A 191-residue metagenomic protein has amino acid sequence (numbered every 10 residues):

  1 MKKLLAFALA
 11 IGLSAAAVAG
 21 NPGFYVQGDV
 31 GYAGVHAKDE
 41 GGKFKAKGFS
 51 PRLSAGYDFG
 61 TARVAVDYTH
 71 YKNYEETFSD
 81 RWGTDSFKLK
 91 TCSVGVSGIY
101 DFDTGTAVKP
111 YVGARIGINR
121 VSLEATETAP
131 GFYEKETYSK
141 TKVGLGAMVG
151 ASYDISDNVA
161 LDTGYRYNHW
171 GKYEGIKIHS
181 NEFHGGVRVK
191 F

Functional and structural regions predicted by a protein language model:
M1-G23: Cleavable N-terminal export/targeting peptides
V18-F59, L123, R188-K190: Short glycine/proline- and aromatic-enriched beta-strand/turn motifs that initiate or cap beta-hairpins
G20, S54-A129, F183-F191: Gram-negative (and chloroplast) outer-membrane scaffold detector with strong preference for beta-barrel transmembrane
G28-Y32, V66-H70, V112-I118, A151 (+1 more regions): Transmembrane beta-barrel strands of outer-membrane/channel proteins
Y32-H36, K45-F49, H70-K72, K90-V94 (+4 more regions): Transmembrane beta-barrel architecture of outer-membrane proteins
G41-G48, G83-K90, F132-V143, G175-S180: Replace "Gram-negative outer membrane beta-barrel proteins" with "bacterial and organellar outer membrane beta-barrel
E124, E174-G175: Conserved catalytic-core motifs of eukaryotic protein kinase domains, centered on the activation segment
